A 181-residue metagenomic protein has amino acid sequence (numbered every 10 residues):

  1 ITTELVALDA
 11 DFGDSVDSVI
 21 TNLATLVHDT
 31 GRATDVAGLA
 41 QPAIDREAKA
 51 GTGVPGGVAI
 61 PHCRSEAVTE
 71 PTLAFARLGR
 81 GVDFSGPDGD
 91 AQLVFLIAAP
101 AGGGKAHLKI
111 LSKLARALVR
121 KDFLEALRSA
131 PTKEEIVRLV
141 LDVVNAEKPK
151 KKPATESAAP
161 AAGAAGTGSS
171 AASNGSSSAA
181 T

Functional and structural regions predicted by a protein language model:
I1-T181: Cytosolic covalent-transfer regions centered on His/Cys nucleophiles that carry phosphoryl or persulfide groups
